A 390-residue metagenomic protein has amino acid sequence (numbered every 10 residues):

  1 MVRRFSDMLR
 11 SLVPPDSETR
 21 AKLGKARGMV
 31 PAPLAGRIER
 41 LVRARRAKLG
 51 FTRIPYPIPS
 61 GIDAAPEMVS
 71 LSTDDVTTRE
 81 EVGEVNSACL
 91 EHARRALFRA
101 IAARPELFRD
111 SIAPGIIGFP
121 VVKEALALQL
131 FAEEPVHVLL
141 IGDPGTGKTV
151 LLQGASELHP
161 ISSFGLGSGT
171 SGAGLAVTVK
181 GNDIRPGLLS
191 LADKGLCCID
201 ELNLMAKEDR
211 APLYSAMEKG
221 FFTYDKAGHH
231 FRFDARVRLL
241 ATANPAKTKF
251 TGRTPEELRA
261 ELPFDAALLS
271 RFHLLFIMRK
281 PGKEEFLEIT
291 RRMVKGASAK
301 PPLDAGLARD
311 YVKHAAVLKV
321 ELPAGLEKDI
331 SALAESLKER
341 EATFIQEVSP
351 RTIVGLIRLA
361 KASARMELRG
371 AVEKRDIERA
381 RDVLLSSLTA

Functional and structural regions predicted by a protein language model:
M1, A32, G36, R43 (+6 more regions): OB-fold and OB-like beta-barrel modules that bind single-stranded nucleic acids
V13-E18, G28-A35: Charged, low-complexity interaction regions
D16, A93-A113, G325-I345: Short amphipathic alpha-helical segments and their helix-coil junctions
L34, I58, I116-V121, T343-T352: Structural motif
L41-V42, G61, T149: Long, intrinsically disordered, Lys/Arg- and Ser/Thr/Pro-rich regulatory tracts of eukaryotic nuclear proteins
Y56, G83, L90-A316: Conserved ASCE/P-loop NTPase catalytic core
D63-F98: Interdomain "pre-motor" coupling segment immediately N-terminal to P-loop NTPase/helicase cores
F250, K283-T389: Basic, amphipathic alpha-helical bundle interface domains used for macromolecular binding and assembly
